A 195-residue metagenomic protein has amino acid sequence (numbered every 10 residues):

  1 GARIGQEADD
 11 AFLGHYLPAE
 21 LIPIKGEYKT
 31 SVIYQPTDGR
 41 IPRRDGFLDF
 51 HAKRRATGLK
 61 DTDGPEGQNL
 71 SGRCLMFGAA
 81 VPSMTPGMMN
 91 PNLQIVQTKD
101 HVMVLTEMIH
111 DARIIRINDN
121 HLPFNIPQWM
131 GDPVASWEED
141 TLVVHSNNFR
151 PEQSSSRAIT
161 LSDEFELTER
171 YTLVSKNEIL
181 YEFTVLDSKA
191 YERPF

Functional and structural regions predicted by a protein language model:
G1-F195: PEST-like low-complexity, intrinsically disordered acidic/proline/serine-rich tracts that flank trafficking/processing
